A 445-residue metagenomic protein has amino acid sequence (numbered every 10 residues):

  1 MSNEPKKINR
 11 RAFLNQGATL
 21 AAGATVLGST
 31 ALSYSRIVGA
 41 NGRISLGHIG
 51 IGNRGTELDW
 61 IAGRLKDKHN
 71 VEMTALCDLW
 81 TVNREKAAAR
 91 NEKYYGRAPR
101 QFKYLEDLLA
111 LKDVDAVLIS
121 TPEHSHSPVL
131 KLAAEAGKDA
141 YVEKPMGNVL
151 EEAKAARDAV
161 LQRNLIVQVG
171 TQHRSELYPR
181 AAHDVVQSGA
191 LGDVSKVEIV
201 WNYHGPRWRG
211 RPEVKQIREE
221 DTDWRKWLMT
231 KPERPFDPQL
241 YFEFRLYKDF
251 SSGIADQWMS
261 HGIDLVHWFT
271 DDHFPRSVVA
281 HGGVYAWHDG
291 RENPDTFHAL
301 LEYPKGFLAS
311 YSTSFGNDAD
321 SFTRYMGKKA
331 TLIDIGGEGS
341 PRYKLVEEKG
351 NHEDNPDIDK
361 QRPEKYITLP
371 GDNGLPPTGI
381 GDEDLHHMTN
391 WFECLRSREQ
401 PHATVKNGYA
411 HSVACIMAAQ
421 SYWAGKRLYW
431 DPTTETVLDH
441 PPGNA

Functional and structural regions predicted by a protein language model:
S2-V142, E151-I166: N-terminal glycine-/serine-/threonine-rich beta1-alpha1-beta2 phosphate-ribose binding loop of Rossmann-like
L14, A88, E106-L109, L118 (+9 more regions): Non-transmembrane alpha-helical segments in soluble domains of secreted/periplasmic/extracellular proteins
N15-A40, D289, E393-A445: C-terminal helix-rich "cap/oligomerization" subdomain common to oxidoreductases
S45-I49, M73-C77, L118-S120, Y141-V142 (+7 more regions): Structural recognition of the beta-strand scaffold that forms the well-ordered cores of secreted hydrolase catalytic
D139, G147-T222, K226: A contiguous active-site-proximal alpha/beta segment in oxidoreductase catalytic domains
E176-I199, R211-E213, Y247-D249, D256-V284 (+1 more regions): Oxidoreductase and adenylate-handling cofactor-binding alpha/beta cores
V214-E220, W224-W258, D264-D272, G290-K305 (+3 more regions): C-terminal glycine/acidic-rich active-site capping loop/insertion
T313: Phosphate/diphosphate-binding loops
